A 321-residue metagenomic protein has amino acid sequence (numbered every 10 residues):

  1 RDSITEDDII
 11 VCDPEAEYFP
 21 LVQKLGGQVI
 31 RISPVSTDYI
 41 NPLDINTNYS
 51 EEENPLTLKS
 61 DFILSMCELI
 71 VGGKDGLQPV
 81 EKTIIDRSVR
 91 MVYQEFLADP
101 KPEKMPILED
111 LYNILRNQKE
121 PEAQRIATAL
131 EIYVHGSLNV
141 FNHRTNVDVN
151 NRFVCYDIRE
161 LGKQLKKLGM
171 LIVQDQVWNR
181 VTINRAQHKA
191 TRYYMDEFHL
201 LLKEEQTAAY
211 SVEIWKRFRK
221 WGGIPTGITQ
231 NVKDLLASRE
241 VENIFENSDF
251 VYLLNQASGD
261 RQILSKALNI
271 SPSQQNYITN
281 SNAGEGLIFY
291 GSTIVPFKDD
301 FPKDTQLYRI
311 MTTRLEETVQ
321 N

Functional and structural regions predicted by a protein language model:
R1-C12, L171-N179: P-loop NTPase nucleotide-binding module
R1-D8, G222-I224, F245-N247: Short, surface-exposed connector motifs at secondary-structure boundaries
D7, A190, V241-N243: Hydrophobic/aromatic side chains embedded in well-ordered alpha-helices
D8-C12, Q28-I32, I224-I228, V251-L254: Short hydrophobic alpha-helical runs that function as membrane-insertion/retention elements
V11, T207, A267: Charged, low-complexity surface patches
E15, N231: Residues in the short beta-alpha loop(s) of Rossmann-like NAD(P)-binding domains
A16-Q28, I32-S36, N41-G223, L236-R239 (+2 more regions): P-loop NTPase motor domains
V232-N321: C-terminal regions of RecA-like/P-loop NTPase motor modules
